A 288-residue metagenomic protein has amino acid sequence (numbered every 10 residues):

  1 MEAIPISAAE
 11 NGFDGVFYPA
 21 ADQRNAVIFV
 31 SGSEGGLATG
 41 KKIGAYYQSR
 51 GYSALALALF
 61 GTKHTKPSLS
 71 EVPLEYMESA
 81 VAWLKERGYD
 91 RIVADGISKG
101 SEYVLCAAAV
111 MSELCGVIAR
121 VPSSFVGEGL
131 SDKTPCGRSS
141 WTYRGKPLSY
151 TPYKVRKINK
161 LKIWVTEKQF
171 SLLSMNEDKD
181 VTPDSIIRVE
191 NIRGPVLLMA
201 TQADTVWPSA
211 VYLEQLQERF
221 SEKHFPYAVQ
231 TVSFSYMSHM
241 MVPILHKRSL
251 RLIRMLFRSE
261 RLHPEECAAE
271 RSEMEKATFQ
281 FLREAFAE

Functional and structural regions predicted by a protein language model:
M1-N25: N-terminal cap/lid segment of alpha/beta-hydrolase-fold proteins
R24-G32: Short beta-strand element of the alpha/beta-hydrolase
E34-A45, L59, A210: The serine-hydrolase catalytic nucleophile loop
E34-G36, A82-Y153, Q169-D180, N191: Primarily recognizes the serine-hydrolase "nucleophile elbow" in alpha/beta-hydrolase and SGNH/GDSL folds
Y47-H64: Conserved alpha/beta-hydrolase
F60-V93: Catalytic nucleophile-loop/oxyanion-hole region of alpha/beta-hydrolase and closely related hydrolase-like folds
K160-M240: Serine-hydrolase catalytic core
M199, E214, E218, E222-E288: C-terminal catalytic histidine-bearing segment of alpha/beta-hydrolase fold enzymes
